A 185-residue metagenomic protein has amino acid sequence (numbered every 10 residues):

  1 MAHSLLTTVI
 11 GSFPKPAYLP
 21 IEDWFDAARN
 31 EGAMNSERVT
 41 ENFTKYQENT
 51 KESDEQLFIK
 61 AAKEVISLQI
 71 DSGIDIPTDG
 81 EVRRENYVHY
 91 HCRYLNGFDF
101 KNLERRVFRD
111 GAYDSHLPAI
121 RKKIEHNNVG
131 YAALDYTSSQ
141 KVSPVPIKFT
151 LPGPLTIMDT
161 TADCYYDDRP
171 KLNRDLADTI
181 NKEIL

Functional and structural regions predicted by a protein language model:
M1-L185: Domain-level signal for soluble alpha/beta catalytic cores
